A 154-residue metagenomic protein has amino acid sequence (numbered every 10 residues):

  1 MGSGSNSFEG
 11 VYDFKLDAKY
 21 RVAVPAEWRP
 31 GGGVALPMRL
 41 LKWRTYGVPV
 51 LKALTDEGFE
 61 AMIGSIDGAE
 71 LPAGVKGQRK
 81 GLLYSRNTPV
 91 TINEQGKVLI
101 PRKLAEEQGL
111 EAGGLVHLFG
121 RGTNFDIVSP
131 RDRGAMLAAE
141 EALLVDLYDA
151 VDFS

Functional and structural regions predicted by a protein language model:
M1-F14, A18-R21, E27-Q95, R102-S154: Flexible "stalk/tail and boundary" regions
